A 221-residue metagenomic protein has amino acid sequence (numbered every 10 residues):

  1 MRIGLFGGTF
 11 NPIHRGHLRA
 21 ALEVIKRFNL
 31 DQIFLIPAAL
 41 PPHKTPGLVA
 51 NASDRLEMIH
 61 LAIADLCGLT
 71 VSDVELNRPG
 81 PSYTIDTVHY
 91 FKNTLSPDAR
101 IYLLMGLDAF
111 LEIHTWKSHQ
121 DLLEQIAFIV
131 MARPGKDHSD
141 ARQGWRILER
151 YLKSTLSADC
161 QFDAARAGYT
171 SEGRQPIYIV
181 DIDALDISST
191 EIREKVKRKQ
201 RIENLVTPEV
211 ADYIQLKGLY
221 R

Functional and structural regions predicted by a protein language model:
M1-R221: Nucleotidyltransferase catalytic core that binds NTPs
